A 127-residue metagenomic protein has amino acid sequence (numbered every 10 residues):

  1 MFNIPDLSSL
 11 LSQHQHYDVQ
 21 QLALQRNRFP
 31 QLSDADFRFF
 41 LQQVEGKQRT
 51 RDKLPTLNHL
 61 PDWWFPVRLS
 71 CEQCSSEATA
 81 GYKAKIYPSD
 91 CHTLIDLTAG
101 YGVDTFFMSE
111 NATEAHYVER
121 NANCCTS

Functional and structural regions predicted by a protein language model:
M1-S127: SAM-dependent transferase fold signal centered on methyltransferase-like domains, encompassing both Class I
